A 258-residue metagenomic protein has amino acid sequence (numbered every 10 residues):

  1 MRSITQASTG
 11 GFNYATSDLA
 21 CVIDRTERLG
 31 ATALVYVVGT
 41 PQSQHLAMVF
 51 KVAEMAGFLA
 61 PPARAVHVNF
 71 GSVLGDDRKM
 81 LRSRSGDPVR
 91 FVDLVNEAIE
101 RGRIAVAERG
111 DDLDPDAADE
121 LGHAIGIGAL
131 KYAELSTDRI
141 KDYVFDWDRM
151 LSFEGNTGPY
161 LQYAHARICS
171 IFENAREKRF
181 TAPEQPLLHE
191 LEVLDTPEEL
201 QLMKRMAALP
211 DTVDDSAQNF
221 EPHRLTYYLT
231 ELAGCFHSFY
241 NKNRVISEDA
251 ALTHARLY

Functional and structural regions predicted by a protein language model:
M1-Y258: Non-catalytic interaction-recognition regions
